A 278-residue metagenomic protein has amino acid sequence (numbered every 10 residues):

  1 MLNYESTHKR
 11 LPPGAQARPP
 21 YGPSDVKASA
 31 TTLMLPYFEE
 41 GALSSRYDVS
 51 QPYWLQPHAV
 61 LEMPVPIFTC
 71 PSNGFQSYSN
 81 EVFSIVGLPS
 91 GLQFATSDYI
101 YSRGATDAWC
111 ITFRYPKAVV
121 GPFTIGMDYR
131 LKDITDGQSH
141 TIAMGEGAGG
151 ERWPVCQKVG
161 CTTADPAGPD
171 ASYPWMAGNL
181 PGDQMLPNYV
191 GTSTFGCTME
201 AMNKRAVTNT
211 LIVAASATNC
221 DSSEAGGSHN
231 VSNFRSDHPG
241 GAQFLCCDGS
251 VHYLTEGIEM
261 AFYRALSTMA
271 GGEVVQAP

Functional and structural regions predicted by a protein language model:
M1-P278: Surface-exposed loop/linker segments characteristic of extracytoplasmic
